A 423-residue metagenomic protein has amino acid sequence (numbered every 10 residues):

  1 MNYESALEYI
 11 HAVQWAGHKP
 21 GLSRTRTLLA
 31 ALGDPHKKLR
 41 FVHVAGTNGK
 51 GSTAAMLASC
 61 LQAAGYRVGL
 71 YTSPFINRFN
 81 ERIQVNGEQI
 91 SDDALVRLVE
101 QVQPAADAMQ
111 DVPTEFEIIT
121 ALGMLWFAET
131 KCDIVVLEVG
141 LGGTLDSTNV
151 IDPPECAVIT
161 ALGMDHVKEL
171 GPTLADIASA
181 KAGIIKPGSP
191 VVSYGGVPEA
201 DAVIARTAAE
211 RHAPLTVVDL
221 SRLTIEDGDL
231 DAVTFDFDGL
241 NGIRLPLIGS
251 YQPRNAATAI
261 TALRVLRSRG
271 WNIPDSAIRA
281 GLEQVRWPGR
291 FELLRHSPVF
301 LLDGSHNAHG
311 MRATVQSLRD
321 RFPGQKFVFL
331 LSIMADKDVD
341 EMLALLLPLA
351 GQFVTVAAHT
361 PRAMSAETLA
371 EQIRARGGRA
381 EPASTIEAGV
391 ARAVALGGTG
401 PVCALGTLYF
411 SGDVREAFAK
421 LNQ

Functional and structural regions predicted by a protein language model:
M1-A16: Charged, amphipathic alpha-helical linker segments immediately N-terminal to NTP-binding catalytic cores
H18, L22, R26-K38, A63-D152 (+2 more regions): ATP-dependent carboxylate-amine ligase catalytic core
K38, I134-L137, L145-V158, L162-G163 (+3 more regions): Nucleotide phosphate-binding/pyrophosphate-handling subdomain across enzymes that bind or process nucleotide phosphates
V44, S52-G69: A conserved segment at the C-terminal end of the G1
Q110-D111, I118, K131-E138, P154-G239 (+2 more regions): Acidic, Mg2+-coordinating active-site environments of NTP-dependent enzymes
F127-D133, R269, D320-Q325, A393-P401: Glycine-rich phosphate-binding loop signature in dinucleotide/nucleotide-binding domains
Y194-T216, L230-T234, V299-L302, A308 (+1 more regions): C-terminal helical cap/extension that packs against the catalytic core of soluble nucleotide-cofactor enzymes
